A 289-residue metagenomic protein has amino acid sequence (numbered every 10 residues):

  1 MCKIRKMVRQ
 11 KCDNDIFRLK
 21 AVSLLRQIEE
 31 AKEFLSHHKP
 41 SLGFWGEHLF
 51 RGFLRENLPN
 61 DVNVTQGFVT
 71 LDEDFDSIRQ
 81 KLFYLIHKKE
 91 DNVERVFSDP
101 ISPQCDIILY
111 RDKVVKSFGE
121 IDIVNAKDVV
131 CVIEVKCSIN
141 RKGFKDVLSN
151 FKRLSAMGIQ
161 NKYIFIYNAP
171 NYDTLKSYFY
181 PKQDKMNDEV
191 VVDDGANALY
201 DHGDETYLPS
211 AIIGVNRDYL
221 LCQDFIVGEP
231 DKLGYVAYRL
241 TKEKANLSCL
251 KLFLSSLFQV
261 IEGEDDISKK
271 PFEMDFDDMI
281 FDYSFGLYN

Functional and structural regions predicted by a protein language model:
C2-Q104, I108-N289: Intrinsically disordered, low-complexity Ser/Thr/Pro/Gly-rich regulatory segments
